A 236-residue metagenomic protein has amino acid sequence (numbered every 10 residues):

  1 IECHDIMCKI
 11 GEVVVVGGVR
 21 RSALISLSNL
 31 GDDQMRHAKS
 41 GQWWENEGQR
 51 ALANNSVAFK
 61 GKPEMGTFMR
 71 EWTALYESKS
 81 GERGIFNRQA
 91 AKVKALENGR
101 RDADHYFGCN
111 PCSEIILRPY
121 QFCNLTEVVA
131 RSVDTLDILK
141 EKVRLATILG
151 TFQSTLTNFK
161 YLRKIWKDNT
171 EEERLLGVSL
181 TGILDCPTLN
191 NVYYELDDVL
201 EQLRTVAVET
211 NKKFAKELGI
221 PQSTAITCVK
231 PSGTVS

Functional and structural regions predicted by a protein language model:
I1-V13, F59-E64, R70-L75, R83 (+2 more regions): Alpha/propeptide regions of enzymes that mature by internal proteolysis
E2, I6, K39, A53 (+2 more regions): Active-site scaffold of zinc-dependent metalloenzymes
E2-R36, E71-L75, G81-G84, A90: Structural signature of the thiamine diphosphate
D5, K9, T67-R70, F107 (+8 more regions): Generic recognition of stable, solvent-exposed alpha-helical segments in well-folded globular domains
V13, D33-G41, N98-R100, L175: Eukaryote-specific, cytoplasm-facing alpha-helical/coiled-coil scaffolding segments in long proteins
G18-K60, T157-K167, G182-P231: Internal maturation/activation junctions in enzymes
G61, M65-W72, E77-K79, G84 (+2 more regions): Conserved mixed alpha/beta core segments that line enzyme active sites in large multi-domain catalysts
E77-N190: Function-dense linear segments that define catalytic or interfacial modules in macromolecule-processing proteins
